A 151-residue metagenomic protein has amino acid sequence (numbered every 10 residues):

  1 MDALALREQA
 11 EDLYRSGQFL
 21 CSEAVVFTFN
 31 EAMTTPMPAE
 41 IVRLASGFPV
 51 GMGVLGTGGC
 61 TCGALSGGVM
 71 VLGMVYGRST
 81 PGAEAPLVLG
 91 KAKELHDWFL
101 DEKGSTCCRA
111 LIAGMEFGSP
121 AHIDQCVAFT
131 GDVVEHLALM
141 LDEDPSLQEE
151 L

Functional and structural regions predicted by a protein language model:
M1-A3, A32-F48, G104-L111: Acidic-glycine-rich active-site phosphate/pyrophosphate-binding loop
L6-T35: Active-site-proximal helix-loop elements at catalytic-domain edges
E8-S16, P49-G59, F117-A121: A short glycine/serine-rich beta->alpha loop
A10, V25, L44-P49, V133: Short alpha-helical scaffolding segments that buttress acidic/His motifs in well-ordered protein cores
S22-F29, L65-V75, V133, L137: Buried hydrophobic packing segments
A32-R43, L72-K91: Phosphate-handling active-site elements
F48-A83: Helix-adjacent hinge/juxtasegments
L87-L151: C-terminal binding/interaction regions
